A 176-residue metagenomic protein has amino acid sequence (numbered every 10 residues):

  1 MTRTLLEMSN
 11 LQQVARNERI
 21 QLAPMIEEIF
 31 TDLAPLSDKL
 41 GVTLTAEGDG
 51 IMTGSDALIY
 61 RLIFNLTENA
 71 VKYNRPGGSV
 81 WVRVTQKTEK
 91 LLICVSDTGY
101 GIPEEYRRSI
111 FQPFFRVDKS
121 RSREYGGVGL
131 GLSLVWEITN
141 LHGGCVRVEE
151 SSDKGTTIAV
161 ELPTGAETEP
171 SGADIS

Functional and structural regions predicted by a protein language model:
E18-A34: A conserved beta-strand-to-alpha-helix junction within the catalytic ATP-binding
L36-A46: Short conserved segments within the C-terminal catalytic ATPase subdomain
A70-V71: Short helix-loop "hinge" at the ATP-lid/N-box region of the Bergerat-fold HATPase_c
G77-E89: Short beta-strand/loop element within the Bergerat-fold HATPase_c
D97: Acidic ATP/Mg2+-coordinating residue in the GHKL
I102-R116: Short conserved segment of the HATPase_c
G143-G144: Conserved glycine-rich
